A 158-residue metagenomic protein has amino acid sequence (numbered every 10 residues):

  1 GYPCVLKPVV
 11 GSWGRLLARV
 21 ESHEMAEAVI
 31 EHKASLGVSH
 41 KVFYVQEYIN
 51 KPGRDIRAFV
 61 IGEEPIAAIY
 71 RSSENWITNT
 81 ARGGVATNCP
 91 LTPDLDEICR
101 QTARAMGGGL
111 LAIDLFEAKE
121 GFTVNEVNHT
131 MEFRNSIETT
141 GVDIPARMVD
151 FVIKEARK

Functional and structural regions predicted by a protein language model:
G1-Y2: Rossmann-like NAD(P)H-binding beta-loop-alpha module
V5, A112, V124: Generic enzyme active-site microenvironment
G11, E63, A118-G121: Short strand-connecting beta-turns/loops that link adjacent beta-strands
W13-L16, N135-S136: A short acidic, helix-capping loop that chelates divalent metal ions and anchors anionic groups
R15-M106: Phosphate-binding site of ATP-dependent enzymes
Q46-E47, G108-K119: A short glycine-rich, hydrophobically flanked beta-strand micro-motif that places a catalytic Asp/Glu for divalent metal
D94-E97, Q101-L111, V142-K158: Active-site "cap" helix and flanking loop/linker of ATP-utilizing ligase/carboxylase catalytic domains
E117-K158: C-terminal active-site "lid" helix and adjoining low-complexity regulatory extension at the edge of ATP-using catalytic
